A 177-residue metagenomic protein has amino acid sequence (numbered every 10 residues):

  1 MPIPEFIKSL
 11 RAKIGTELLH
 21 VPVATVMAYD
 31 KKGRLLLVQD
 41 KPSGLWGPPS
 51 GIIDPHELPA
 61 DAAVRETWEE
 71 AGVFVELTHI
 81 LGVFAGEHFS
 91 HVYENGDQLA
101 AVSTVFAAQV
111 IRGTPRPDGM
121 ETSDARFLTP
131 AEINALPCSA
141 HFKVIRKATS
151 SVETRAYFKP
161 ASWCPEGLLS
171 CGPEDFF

Functional and structural regions predicted by a protein language model:
M1-T25: Acidic, metal-coordinating catalytic segment for phosphate/diphosphate chemistry, firing primarily on the Nudix
L18-H20, N95-V102, G119-T122: A generic structural micro-feature
V21, D30, K41-S43, P48 (+2 more regions): Short connector loops at helix/strand junctions that flank enzyme active sites, especially segments positioning acidic
A28, V105-Q109, R126: Short, well-ordered beta-strand micro-motif
D30-E70, W163: Conserved Nudix-box catalytic region and its N-terminal flanking loop in Nudix hydrolases and closely related
L45, P115-F177: Nudix hydrolase/Nudix homology domain
F74-F84: A short coil-to-beta-strand element that immediately follows conserved catalytic motifs
A85-T114: Active-site-adjacent beta-strand/loop module that shapes the phosphate/pyrophosphate-binding cleft
